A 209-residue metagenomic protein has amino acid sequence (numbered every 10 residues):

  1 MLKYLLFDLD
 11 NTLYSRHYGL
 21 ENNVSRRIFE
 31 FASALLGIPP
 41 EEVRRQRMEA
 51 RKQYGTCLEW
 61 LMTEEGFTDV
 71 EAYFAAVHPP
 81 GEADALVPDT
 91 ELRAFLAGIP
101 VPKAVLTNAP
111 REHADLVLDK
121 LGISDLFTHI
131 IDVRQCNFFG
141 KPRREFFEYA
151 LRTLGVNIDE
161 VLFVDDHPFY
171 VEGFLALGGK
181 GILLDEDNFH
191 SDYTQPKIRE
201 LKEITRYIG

Functional and structural regions predicted by a protein language model:
M1-K3, A97, A104, P110-R111 (+1 more regions): Asp-based, Mg2+/Mn2+-dependent phosphohydrolase catalytic module
M1-T90, E112: N-terminal helical cap/lid subdomain that shapes the substrate entry/recognition surface in HAD-like hydrolases
A50, V77-P80, I99, L121 (+1 more regions): Alpha-helix boundary/capping residues
D84, P88, L106, F139: Residue-level marker of regulatory loop/turn positions in helix-turn-helix DNA-binding domains and in histidine
E91-P100: Catalytic-core regions built around general acid/base machinery
